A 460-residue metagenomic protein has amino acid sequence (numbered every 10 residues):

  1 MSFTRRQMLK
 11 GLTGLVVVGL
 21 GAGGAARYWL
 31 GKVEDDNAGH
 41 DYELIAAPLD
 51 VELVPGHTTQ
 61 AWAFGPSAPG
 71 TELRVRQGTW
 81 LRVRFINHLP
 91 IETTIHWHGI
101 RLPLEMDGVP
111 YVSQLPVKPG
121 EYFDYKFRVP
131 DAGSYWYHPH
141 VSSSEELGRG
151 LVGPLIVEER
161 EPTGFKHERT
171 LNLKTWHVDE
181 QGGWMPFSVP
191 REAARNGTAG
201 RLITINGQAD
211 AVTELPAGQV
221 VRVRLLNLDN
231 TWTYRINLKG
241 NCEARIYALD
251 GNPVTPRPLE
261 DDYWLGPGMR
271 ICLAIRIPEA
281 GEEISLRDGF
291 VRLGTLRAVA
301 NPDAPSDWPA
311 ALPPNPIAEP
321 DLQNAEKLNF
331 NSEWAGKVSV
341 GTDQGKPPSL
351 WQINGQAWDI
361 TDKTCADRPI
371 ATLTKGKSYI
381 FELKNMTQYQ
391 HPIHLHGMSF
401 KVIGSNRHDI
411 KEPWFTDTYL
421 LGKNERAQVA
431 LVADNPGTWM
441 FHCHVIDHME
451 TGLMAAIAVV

Functional and structural regions predicted by a protein language model:
M1-V16: N-terminal secretory signal peptides and thylakoid transit peptides that target proteins across membranes
G11, G19-E43, L147-D179, T255-Q390 (+2 more regions): Extended terminal and domain-junction accessory segments
G56-R74, R201-A211, S349-K375: N-terminal edge beta-strand
A68, L73-V75, G99-D131, I246-E279 (+3 more regions): Extracytoplasmic beta-sandwich strand-turn segments characteristic of Greek-key/jelly-roll folds
F85-L89, L226-N227, L383-T387: Asparagine-centered strand-capping/turn motif at beta-strand->loop junctions
M106-D107, L115-K118, P186-N324, R407-I410: Histidine- and aromatic-rich segments of cupredoxin/plastocyanin-like copper-binding domains
V129-E158: Hydrophobic or amphipathic alpha-helical targeting/insertion segments
G240-G251, M386-W414, I446-E450, A458-V460: Active/binding-pocket-proximal capping segment
